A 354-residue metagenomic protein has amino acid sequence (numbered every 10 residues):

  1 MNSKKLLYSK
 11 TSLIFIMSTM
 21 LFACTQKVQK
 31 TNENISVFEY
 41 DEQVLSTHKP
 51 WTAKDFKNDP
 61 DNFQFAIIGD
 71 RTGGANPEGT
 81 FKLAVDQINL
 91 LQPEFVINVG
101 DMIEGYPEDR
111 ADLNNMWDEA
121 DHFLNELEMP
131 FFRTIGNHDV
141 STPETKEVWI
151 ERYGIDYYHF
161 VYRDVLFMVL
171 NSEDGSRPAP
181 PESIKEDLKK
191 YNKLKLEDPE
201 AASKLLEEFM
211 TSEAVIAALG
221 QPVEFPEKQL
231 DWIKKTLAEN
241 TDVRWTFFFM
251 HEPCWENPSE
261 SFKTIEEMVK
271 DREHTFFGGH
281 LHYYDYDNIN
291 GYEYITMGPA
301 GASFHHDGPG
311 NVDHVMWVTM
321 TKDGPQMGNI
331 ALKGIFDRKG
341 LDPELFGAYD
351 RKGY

Functional and structural regions predicted by a protein language model:
N2-L13: Bacterial N-terminal signal peptides that target proteins for export
M20-A23: C-terminal motif of bacterial Sec signal peptides marking the signal peptidase cleavage site
Q26-N114, K228: N-terminal active-site segment of His-dependent metallophosphoesterases
E33-P50, K57, R110-N240, W245 (+5 more regions): Extended active-site neighborhood of metal-dependent phosphoesterases/phosphodiesterases
D70, G100-D101, G136-N137, H251 (+1 more regions): Active-site glycine-centered loops adjacent to acidic/histidine catalytic or metal-binding residues that shape
A75, G105-Y106, S141-T142, W255-P258: Short, solvent-exposed loop/turn segments at secondary-structure junctions
I103, K235-E256: Short acidic, glycine-rich surface-loop motifs adjacent to enzyme active sites
